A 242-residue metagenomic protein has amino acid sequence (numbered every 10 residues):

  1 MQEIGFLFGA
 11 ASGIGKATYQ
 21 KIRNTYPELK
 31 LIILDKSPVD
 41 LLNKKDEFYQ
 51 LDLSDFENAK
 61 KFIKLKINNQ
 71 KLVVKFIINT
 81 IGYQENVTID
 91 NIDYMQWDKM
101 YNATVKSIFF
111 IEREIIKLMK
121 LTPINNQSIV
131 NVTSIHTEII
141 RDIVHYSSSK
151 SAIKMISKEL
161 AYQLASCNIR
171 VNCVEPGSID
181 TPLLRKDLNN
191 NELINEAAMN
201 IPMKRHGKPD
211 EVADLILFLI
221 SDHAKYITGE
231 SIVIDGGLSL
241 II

Functional and structural regions predicted by a protein language model:
M1-L29: Canonical Rossmann dinucleotide-binding motif of NAD(H)/NADP(H)-dependent dehydrogenases/reductases, specifically
T80-E85, G237: Conserved NAD(P)H cofactor-binding loop of Rossmann-fold oxidoreductase domains
T88-I89, Q96-Y101, L193, A197: Substrate-binding pocket helix/loop in short-chain dehydrogenase/reductase
V130-A152, S157-K158, Y162-S166: Catalytic loop of short-chain dehydrogenase/reductase
A165-R170, I227-G229: Short, small/polar-rich loop/turn modules that mediate ligand/substrate recognition or access, typified
I201-V212: A conserved structural motif in NAD(P)-dependent oxidoreductases
L217, T228-I242: Short C-terminal tail/terminal secondary-structure segment of NAD(P)H-dependent dehydrogenase/reductase domains
